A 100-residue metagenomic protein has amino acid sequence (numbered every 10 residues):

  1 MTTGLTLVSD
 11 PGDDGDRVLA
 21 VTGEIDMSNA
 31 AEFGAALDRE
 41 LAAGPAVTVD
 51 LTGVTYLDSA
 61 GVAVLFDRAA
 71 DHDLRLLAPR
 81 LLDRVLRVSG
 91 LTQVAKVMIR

Functional and structural regions predicted by a protein language model:
M1-L57, A63-R100: STAS-like cytosolic regulatory interaction modules
